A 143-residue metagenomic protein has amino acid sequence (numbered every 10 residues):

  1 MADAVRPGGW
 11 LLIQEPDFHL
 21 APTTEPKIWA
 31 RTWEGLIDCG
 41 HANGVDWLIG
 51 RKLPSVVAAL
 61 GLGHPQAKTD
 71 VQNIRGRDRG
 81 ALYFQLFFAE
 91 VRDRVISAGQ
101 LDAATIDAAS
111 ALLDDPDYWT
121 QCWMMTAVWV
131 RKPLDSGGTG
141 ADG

Functional and structural regions predicted by a protein language model:
M1-W10: A short glycine-rich, Lys/Arg-flanked "PGG" loop and its adjoining helix->strand segment in the class I
V5, T24, I28-T32, Y83 (+1 more regions): Short acidic-hydrophobic sequence patches enriched in Asp/Glu that either
W10-D78: Conserved catalytic/acceptor-binding region of the Class I
L48, A58-G143: Conserved Class I S-adenosyl-L-methionine
